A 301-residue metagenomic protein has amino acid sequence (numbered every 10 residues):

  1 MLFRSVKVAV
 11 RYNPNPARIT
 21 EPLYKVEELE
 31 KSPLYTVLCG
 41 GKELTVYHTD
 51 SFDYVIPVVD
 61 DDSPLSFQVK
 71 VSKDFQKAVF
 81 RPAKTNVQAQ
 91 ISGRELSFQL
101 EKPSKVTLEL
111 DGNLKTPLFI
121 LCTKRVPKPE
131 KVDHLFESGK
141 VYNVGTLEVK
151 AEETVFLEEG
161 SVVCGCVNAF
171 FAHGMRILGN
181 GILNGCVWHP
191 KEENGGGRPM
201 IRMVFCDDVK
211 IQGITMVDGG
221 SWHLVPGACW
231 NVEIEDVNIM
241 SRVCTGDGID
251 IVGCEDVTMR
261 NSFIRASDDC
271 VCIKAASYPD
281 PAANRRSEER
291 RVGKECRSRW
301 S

Functional and structural regions predicted by a protein language model:
M1-L2, G293-C296: Short, small-residue-biased leader/transition segments that mark boundaries at the very start of proteins
F3-K131: Beta-strand-enriched, solvent-exposed domains that form extended recognition/catalytic surfaces
L96-F98, V141-T154, V162-L178, C186-V209 (+2 more regions): Extracellular beta-strand-rich solenoid/capping regions of secreted or surface-exposed proteins that bind or remodel
K124-L147: An acidic-aromatic substrate-binding cleft motif
F136, V149, V155-E158, R176-G179 (+5 more regions): All-beta strand scaffolds that present successive hydrophobic residues in beta-strands
V144-T146, C164-N168, C186-K191, G219-P226 (+5 more regions): Short glycine/acidic-rich loop motifs that flank beta-strands on beta-rich extracellular proteins
E159, G181-I182, V187, T215 (+2 more regions): A structural signal for beta-strand register positions
A228, N238, G253-E255, A275-S277: Active-site-proximal loop/turn and secondary-structure-junction residues that shape catalytic pockets, frequently
